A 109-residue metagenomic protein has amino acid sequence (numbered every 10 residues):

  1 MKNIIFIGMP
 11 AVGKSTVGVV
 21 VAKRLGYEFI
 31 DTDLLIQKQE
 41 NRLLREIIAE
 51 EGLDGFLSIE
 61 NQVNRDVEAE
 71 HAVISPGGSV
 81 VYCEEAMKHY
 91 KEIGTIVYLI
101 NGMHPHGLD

Functional and structural regions predicted by a protein language model:
N3: Walker A (P-loop) ATP-phosphate-binding motif of ABC ATPase nucleotide-binding domains
F6: Hydrophobic anchor at the beta1->P-loop junction of P-loop NTPases
M9: P-loop (Walker A) phosphate-binding loop of NTP-binding proteins
S15: Walker A/P-loop
K23-L34, R42: Post-Walker A helix-loop "phosphate-sensing" segment adjacent to the P-loop in P-loop NTPases
L34-K91: ATP-dependent small-molecule kinase phosphotransfer cores that center on conserved nucleotide phosphate-binding segments
Y90-D109: Conserved phosphate-donor/acceptor-positioning beta-strand/loop module used by diverse small-molecule
